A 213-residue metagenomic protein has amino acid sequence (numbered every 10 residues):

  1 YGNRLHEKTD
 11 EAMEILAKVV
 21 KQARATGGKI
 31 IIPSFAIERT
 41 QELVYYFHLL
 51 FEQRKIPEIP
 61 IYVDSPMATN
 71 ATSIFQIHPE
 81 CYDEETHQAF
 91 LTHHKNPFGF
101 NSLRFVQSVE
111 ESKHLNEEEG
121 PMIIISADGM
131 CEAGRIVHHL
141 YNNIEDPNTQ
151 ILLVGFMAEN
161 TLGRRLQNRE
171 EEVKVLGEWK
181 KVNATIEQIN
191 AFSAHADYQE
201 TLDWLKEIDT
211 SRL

Functional and structural regions predicted by a protein language model:
Y1-L213: Acidic/His-rich, metal-assisted hydrolase cores and their charged scaffolds
